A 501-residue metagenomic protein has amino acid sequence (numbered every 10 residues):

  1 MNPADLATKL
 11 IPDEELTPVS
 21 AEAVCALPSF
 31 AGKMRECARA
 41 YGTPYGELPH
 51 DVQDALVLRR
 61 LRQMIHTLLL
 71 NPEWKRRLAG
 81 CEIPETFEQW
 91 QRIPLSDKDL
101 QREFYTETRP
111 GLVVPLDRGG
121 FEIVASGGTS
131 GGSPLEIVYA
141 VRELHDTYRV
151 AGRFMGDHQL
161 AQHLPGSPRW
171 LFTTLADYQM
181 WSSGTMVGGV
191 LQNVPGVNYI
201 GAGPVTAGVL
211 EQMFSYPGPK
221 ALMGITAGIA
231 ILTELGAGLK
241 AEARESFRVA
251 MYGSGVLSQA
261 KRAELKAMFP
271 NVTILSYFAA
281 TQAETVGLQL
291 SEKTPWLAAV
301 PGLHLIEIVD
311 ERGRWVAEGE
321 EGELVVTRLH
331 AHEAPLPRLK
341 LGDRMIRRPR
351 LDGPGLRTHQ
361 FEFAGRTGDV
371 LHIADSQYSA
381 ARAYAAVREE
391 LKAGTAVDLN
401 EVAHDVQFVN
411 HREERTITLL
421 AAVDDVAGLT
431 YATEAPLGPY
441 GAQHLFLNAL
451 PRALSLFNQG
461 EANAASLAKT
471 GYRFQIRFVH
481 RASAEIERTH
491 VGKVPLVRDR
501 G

Functional and structural regions predicted by a protein language model:
M1-A125, G131-D146, V150-A161, P168 (+1 more regions): Nucleotide 5′-phosphate-binding alpha/beta core
Q101-F104, A176, A202, A250-S254: Glycine- and other small-residue-rich loops at beta-strand/loop junctions that grip anionic moieties
A140-D157, W170-A230: AMP-binding/adenylate-forming
W170, A221, V249, T418-L419: Structural motif
G189, A263, A385: Active-site phosphate/pyrophosphate- and oxyanion-stabilizing loops and adjacent acidic/basic residues in soluble
P219-E264, L275-Q282: Adenylate-forming
L222, V325, L329-A465: AMP-binding/adenylate-forming catalytic core of the ANL superfamily
L257, A263-D352: Conserved AMP-binding/adenylate-forming
